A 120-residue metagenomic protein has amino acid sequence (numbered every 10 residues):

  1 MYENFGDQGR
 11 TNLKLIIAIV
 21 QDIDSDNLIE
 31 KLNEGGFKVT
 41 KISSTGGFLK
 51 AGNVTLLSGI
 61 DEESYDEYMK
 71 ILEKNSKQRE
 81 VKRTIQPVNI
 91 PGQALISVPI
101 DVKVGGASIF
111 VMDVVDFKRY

Functional and structural regions predicted by a protein language model:
Y2-Y120: Positively charged, small/polar-rich N-terminal and surface patches that mediate targeting and assembly and bind
